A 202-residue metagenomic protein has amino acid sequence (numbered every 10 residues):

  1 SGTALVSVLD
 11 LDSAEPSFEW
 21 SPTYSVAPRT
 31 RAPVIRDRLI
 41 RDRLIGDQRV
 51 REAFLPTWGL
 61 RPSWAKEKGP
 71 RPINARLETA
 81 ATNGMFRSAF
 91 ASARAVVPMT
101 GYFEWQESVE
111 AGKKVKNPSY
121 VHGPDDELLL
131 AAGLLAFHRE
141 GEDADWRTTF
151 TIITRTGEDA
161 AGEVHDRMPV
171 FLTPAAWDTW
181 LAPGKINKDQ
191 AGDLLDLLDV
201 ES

Functional and structural regions predicted by a protein language model:
S1-S202: Short linear sequence motif anchored by a di-proline
